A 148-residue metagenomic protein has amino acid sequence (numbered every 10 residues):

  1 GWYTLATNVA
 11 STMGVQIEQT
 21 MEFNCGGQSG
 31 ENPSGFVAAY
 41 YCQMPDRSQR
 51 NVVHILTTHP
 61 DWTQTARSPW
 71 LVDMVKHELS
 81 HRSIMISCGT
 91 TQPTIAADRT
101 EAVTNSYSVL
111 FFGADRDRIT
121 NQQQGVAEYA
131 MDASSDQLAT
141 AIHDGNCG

Functional and structural regions predicted by a protein language model:
G1-F36, Y41, N146: A metal-dependent hydrolase signature that marks the N-terminal structural subdomain at the beginning of catalytic folds
W2-L5, L71-V75, L79, T100-V103 (+1 more regions): Stable alpha-helical elements in mature extracytoplasmic
V9-S11, P45-R50, T65, R116-G125 (+1 more regions): Exposed regions on extracellular, virion, or secretory-pathway luminal proteins
V15-E22, T91-A97, D115-V126: Surface-exposed patches in mature extracellular/periplasmic domains of secreted proteins
S29-W70, L79-I86: Active-site scaffold of zinc-dependent metalloenzymes
Q64-K76, P93-E101, M131, S135: Solvent-exposed, acidic/flexible segments
L79-R99, V103, L110-R116: Catalytic Zn2+-binding segment of zinc metalloproteases
A114-G148: Long, well-structured alpha-helical subdomains associated with metal-dependent extracellular/ecto-lumenal hydrolases
